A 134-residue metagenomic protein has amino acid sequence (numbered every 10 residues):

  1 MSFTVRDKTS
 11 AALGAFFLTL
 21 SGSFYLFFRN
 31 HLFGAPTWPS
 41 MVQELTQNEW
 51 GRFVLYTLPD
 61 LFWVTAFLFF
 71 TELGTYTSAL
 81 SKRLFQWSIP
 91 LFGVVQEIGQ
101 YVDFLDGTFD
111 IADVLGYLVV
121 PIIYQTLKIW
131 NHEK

Functional and structural regions predicted by a protein language model:
M1-E133: Bulky hydrophobic segments
